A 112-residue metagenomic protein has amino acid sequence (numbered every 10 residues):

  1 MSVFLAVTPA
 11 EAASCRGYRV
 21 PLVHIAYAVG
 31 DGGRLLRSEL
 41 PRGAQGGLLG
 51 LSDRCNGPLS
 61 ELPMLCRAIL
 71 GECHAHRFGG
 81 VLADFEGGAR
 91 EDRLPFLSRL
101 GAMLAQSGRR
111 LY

Functional and structural regions predicted by a protein language model:
S2-P9, S14-Y18, H24-Y112: Chitinase-like catalytic core of GlcNAc-active glycosidases
